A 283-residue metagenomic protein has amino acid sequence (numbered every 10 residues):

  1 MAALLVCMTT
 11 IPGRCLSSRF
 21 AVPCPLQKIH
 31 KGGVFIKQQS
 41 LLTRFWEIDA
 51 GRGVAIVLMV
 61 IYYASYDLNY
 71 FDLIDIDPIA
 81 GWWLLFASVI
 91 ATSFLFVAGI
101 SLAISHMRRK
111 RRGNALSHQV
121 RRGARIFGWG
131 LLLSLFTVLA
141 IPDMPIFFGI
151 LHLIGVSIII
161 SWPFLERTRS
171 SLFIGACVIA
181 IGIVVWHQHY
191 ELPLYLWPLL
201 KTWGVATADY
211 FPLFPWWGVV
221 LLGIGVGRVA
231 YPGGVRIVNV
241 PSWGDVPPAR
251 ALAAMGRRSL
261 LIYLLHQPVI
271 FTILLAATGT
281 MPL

Functional and structural regions predicted by a protein language model:
M1-I11, K28: Hydrophobic alpha-helical membrane-insertion segments
A2-V6, A21-V22, V34: Acidic, Ala/Val/Gly-enriched low-complexity intrinsically disordered segments
P12-F20: Cytosolic-side transmembrane-helix boundaries in multi-pass membrane proteins
R14, H30-L283: Alpha-helical transmembrane segments and their immediate juxtamembrane cytosolic regions
P23-H30: Short, positively charged and aromatic/hydrophobic N-terminal segments
